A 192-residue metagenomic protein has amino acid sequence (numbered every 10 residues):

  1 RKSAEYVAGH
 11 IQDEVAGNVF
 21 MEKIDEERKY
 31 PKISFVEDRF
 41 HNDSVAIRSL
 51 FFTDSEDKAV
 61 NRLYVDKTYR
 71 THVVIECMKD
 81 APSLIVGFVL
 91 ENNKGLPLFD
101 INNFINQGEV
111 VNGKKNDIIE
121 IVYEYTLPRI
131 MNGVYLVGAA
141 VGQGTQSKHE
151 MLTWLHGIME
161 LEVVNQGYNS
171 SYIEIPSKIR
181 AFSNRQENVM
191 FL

Functional and structural regions predicted by a protein language model:
R1-L192: Localized sequence-composition bias
